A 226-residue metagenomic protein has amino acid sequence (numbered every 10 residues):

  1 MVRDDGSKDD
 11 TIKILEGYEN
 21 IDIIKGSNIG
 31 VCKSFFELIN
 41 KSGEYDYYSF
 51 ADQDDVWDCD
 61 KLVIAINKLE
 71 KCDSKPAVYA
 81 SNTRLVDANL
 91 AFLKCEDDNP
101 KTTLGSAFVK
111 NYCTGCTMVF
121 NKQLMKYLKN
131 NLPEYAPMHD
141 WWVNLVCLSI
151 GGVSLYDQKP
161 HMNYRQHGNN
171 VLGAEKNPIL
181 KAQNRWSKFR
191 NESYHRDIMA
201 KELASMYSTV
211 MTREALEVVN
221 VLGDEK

Functional and structural regions predicted by a protein language model:
M1-K176: Nucleotide-sugar donor-binding/catalytic module of glycosyltransferases that assemble extracellular/cell-envelope
A136, W141-W142, R165-K226: C-terminal subregions of glycosyltransferases and related glycan-biosynthesis enzymes
